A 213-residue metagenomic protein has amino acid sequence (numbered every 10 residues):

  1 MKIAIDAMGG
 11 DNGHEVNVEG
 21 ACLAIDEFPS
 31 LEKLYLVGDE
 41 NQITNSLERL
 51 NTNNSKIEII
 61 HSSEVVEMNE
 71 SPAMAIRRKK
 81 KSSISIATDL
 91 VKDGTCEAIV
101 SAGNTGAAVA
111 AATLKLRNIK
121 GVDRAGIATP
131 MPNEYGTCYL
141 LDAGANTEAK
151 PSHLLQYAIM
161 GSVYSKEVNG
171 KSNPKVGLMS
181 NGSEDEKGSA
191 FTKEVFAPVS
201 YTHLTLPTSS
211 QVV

Functional and structural regions predicted by a protein language model:
M1-Q42: N-terminal phosphate-binding or glycine-rich loops at protein starts, especially the Walker A/P-loop of NTPases
G13-N17, S83-I84, T105-A112, D123-R124 (+1 more regions): Short glycine/serine/threonine-rich phosphate/pyrophosphate-binding segments that cradle anionic phosphate groups
T52-C96: Phosphate/nucleotide-donor binding subsite
A111-A143: Short, acidic/small-residue loops that bind anionic groups at enzyme active sites
P132-S165: Short, glycine-/small-residue-rich phosphate/pyrophosphate-handling segment
N169-A190: Conserved anion/nucleotide-ligand pocket segment
T202-T208: Conserved small/polar residues in nucleotide/adenosyl-binding loops
